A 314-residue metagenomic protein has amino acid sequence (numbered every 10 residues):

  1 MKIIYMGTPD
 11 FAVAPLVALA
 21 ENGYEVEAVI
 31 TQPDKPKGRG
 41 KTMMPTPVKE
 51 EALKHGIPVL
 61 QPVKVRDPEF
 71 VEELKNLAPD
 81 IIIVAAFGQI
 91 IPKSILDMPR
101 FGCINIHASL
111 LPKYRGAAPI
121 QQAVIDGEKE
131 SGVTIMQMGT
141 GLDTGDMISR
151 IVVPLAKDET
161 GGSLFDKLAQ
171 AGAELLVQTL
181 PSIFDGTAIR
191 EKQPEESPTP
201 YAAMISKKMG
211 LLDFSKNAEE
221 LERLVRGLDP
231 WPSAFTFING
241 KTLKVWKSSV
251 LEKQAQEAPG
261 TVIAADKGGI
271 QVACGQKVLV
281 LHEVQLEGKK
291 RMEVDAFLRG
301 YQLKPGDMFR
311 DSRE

Functional and structural regions predicted by a protein language model:
M1-R39: N-terminal Rossmann-like dinucleotide-binding module
N22, Q32, I81-Y201, S206: Donor/substrate-binding cores of folate-linked one-carbon enzymes
E25, G56-P58, G102: Conserved beta-strand segments of alpha/beta enzyme cores
P36-A78: N-terminal glycine-/serine-/threonine-rich beta1-alpha1-beta2 phosphate-ribose binding loop of Rossmann-like
A203-K216: Acyl-group handling in specialized metabolite and lipid biosynthesis
F214-E314: An anion-binding loop in the catalytic cleft
